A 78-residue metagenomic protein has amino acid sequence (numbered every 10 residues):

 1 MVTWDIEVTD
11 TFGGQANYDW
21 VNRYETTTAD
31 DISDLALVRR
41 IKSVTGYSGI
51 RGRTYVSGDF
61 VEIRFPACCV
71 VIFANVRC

Functional and structural regions predicted by a protein language model:
M1-V21: Short aromatic-glycine-(Arg/Gly/Cys) micro-motifs in beta-strand/loop hairpins
W4-I6, L37, I41, I63: Hydrophobic beta-strand residues in large extracellular and virion-surface proteins
T9-T11, A29-D31, C68: Generic structural motif
G14-Q15, E25, V61-I63: Generic low-polarity alpha-helical segments
Y18-I32: A short, exposed loop/beta-hairpin motif centered on an aromatic-Gly-Thr core
D19, L35-V38, Y47-G49, F60: General helical secondary-structure elements
A29-I32, V38, S43-V44, F73-V76: Polar, enzyme-active/binding microenvironments
V44-C78: Short, mixed-charge low-complexity intrinsically disordered segments
